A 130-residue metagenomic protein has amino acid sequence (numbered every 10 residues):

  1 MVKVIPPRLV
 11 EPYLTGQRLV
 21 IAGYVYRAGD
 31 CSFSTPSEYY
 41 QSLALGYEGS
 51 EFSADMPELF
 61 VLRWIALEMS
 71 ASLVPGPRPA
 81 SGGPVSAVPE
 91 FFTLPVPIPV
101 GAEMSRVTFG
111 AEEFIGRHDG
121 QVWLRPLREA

Functional and structural regions predicted by a protein language model:
M1-R27, C31-E38: ADP-ribose/NAD+-binding catalytic cleft of ART/PARP-like enzymes
L19-I21, C31-A130: Conserved NAD+-utilizing ADP-ribose enzyme module
